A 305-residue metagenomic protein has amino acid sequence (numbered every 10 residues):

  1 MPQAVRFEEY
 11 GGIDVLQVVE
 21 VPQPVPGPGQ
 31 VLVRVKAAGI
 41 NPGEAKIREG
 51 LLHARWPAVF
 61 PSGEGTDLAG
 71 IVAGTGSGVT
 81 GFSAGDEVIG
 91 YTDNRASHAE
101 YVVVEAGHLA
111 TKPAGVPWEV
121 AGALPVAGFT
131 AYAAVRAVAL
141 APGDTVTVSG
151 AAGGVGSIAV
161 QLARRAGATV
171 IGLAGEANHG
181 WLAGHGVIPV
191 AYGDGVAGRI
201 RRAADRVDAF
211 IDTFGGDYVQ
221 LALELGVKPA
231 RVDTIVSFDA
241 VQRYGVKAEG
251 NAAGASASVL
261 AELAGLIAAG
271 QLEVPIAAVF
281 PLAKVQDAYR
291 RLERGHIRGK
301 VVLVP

Functional and structural regions predicted by a protein language model:
G12-V15, V21-A69: N-terminal glycine-rich beta->alpha transition that marks the start or flank of a dinucleotide-binding site
R34, L260-P305: C-terminal hydrophobic helical "lid"/dimerization subdomain of Rossmann-like NAD(P)H-dependent oxidoreductases
P57, G74, I89-G150: NAD(P)H dinucleotide-binding glycine-rich loop of Rossmann-like/cofactor-binding domains, especially the beta1-alpha1
A69-D93: A glycine-/small-residue-rich N-terminal strand-loop-strand element that serves as the cofactor-binding glycine loop
F82-S83, L140, G226: Short, well-ordered loop/turn sites that connect or cap secondary structure elements
L124-G193: Mid-domain Rossmann-like dinucleotide-binding core that forms the NAD(H)/NADP(H) cofactor-binding site
I171, A183-E249: Glycine-rich cofactor phosphate-binding loops and adjacent beta1-alpha1 units of small-molecule cofactor enzyme domains
P229-P275: Rossmann-fold dehydrogenase core element
